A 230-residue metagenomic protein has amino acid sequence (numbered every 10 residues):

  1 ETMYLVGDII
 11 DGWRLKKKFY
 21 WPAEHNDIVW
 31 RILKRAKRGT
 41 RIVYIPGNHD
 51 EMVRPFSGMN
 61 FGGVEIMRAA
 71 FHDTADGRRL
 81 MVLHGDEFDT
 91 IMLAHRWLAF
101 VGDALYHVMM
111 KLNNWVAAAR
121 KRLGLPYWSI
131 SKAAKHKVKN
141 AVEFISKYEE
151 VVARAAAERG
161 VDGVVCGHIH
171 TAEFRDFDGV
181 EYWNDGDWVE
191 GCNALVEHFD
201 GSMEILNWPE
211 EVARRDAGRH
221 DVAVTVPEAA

Functional and structural regions predicted by a protein language model:
E1-T74: Core catalytic region of metal-dependent phosphoesterases/phosphodiesterases, especially metallo-beta-lactamase-like
T2-M3, L33-R38, D73-G77, M110-A117 (+2 more regions): Short C-terminal domain-edge/linker segments immediately following a structured domain
G12, E51, D89, G191 (+1 more regions): Flexible, glycine-rich phosphate/dinucleotide-binding loops and adjacent beta-alpha linkers at cofactor/substrate
W13-A36, R120, S131-V161: N-terminal short leaders/motifs
R14-K16, V53-F56, M92-L93, F174-D176 (+2 more regions): Short glycine-/acidic-enriched loop or helix-start segments at secondary-structure transitions that form or flank
G62-A69, G77, M81, D86 (+3 more regions): Conserved beta-sheet core of the metallophosphoesterase superfamily
L83-Y148: Active-site-proximal loop/helix segment associated with metal-binding centers of metalloenzymes
N207-A230: C-terminal regulatory/interaction regions
